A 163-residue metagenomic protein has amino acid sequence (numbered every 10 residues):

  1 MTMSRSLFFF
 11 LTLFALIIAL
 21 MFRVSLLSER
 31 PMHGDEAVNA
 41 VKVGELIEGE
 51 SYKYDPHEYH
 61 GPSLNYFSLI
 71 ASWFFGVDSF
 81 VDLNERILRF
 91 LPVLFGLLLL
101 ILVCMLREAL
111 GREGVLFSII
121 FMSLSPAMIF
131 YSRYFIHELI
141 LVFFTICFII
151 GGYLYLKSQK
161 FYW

Functional and structural regions predicted by a protein language model:
S4-W163: Membrane-integral, polyisoprenol-dependent glycosyltransferases of the GT-C/oligosaccharyltransferase superfamily
